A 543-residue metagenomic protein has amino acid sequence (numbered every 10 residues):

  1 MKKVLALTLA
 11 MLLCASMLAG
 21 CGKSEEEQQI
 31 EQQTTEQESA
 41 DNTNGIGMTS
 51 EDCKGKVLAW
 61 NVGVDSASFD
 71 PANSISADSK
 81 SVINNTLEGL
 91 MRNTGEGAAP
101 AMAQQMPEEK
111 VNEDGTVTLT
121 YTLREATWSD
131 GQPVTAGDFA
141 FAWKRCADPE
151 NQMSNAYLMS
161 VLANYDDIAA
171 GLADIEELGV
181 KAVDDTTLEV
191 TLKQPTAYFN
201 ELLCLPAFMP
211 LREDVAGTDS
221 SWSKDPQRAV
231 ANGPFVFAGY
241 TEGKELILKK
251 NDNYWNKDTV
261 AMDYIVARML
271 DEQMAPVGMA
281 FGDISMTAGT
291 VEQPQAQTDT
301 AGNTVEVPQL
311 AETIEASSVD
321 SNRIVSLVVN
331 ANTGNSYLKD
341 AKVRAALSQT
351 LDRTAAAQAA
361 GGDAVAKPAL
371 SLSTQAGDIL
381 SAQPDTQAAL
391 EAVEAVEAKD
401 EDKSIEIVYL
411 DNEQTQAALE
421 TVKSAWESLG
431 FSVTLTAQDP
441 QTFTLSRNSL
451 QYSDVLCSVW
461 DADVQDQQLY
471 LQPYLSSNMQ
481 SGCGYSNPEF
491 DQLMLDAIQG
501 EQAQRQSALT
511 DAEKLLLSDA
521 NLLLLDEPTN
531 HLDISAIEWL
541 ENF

Functional and structural regions predicted by a protein language model:
N61-D114, V230: N-terminal lobe/hinge region of extracytoplasmic solute-binding protein
D138-A140, A156-E213: Surface-exposed binding/hinge segments that line and control ligand-binding clefts or catalytic entry sites
I175-E176, L192-V260, Y264: Gly/Pro-rich hinge or "lid" segments in bacterial periplasmic/extracellular proteins
N253-G302: Ligand-site clamp/hinge motif
E315, N332-Q375, A417-A418, L515-L516: Periplasmic-binding protein-like
A345, A357, T434-F443, L469-S518: Extracytoplasmic/peripheral linker and loop segments enriched in polar/acidic and small residues with frequent Thr/Pro
Q349, G361-V396, Y409-Q416: Structural transition elements
K514-F543: ABC ATP-binding cassette signature C-motif
